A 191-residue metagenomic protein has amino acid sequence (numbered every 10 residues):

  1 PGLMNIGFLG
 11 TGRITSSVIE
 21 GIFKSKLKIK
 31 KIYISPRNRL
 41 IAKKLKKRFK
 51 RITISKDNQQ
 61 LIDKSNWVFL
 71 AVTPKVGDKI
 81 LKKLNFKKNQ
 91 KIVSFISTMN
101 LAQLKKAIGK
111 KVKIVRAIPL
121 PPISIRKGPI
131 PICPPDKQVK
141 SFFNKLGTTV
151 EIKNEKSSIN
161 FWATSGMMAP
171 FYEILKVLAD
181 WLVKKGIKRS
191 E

Functional and structural regions predicted by a protein language model:
G2-K56, Q60, K64, K145: NAD(P)+-binding Rossmann beta1-loop-alpha1 motif at the extreme N-terminus of oxidoreductases
F8, G12, S16, R39 (+5 more regions): Electropositive phosphate-/nucleotide-binding environments in soluble metabolic enzymes
G10-T15, K24, N100-L101, I125 (+3 more regions): Short, flexible micro-motifs
R13, S17, G21-I22, K44 (+5 more regions): Alpha-helical scaffold segments in soluble metabolic enzymes
I29-K31, N89, S190: Short acidic capping loops at alpha-helix termini that bridge into adjacent secondary structure
R39, F49, N58-I132, D136: Rossmann-like NAD(P)(H) cofactor-binding subdomain of soluble oxidoreductases
S55, A117, I152: Hydrophobic residues at beta-strand termini and immediately following loops that shape nucleotide-binding pockets
Q103-K113, G128-W162, G166-E191: Internal alpha-helical scaffold of NAD(P)-dependent oxidoreductase catalytic cores
